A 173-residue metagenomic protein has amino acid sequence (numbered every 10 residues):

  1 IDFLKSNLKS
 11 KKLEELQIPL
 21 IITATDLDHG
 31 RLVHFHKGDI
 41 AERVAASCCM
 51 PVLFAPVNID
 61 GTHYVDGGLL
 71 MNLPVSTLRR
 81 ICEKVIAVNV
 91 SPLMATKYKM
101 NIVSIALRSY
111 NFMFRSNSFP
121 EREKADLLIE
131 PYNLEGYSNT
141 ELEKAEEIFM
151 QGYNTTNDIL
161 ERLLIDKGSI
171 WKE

Functional and structural regions predicted by a protein language model:
I1-E173: Patatin-like phospholipase
